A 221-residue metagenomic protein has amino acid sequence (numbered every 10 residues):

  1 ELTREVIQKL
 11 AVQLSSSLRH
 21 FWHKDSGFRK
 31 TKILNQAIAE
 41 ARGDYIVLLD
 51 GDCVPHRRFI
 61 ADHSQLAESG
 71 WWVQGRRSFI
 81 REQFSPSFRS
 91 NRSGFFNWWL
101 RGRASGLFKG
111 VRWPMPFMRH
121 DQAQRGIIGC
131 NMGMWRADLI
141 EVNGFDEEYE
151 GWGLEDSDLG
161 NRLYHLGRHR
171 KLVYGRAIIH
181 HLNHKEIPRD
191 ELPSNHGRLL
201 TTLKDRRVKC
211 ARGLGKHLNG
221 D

Functional and structural regions predicted by a protein language model:
E1-G27: Acidic donor-binding segment of Leloir-type glycosyltransferases
K24-A41, R58: Glycine-rich, basic loop-to-helix element that forms the pyrophosphate-binding segment of sugar-nucleotide handling
R42-G43, G129-V142: Conserved nucleotide-sugar donor-binding and metal-coordinating catalytic region shared by glycosyltransferases
I46: Short aromatic/hydrophobic "clamp" motif used to bind/position activated sugar donors
D50-V54: The conserved acidic donor/metal-binding loop of glycosyltransferases
R58-F96: Conserved donor NDP-sugar-binding/catalytic core segment of glycosyltransferases
R92-Q124: Short, flexible, basic/aromatic active-site loop/helix in glycosyltransferases
E148-D221: C-terminal catalytic/acceptor-binding lobe
